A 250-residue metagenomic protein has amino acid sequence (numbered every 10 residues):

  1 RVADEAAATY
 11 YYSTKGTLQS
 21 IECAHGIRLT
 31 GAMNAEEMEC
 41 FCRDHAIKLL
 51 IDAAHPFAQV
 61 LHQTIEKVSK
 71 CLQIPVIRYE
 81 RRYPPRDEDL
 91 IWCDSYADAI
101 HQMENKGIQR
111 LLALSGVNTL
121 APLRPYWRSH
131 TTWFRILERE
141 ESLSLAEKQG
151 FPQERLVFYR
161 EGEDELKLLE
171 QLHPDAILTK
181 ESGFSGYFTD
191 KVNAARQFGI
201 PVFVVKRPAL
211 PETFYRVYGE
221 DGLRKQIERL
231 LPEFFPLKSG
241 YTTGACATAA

Functional and structural regions predicted by a protein language model:
Y11-M33, E88-I91, L143-Q149: N-terminal beta-loop-helix "entrance" segment that forms/cooperates in small-molecule cofactor or anionic ligand
Y12-S20, Y79-P84, V117-T119, L137-E141 (+1 more regions): Short, polar loop motifs at secondary-structure junctions
G26-H45, L156-D164: Glycine-rich, highly charged phosphate/nucleotide-binding loops
E39-A99: Glycine/small-residue-rich loop that forms an oxyanion/phosphate-binding "nest" at active or ligand-binding sites
I74-T132: Hydrophobic, well-structured mid-protein blocks that either form specific transmembrane helices
L114-V157: Anionic-ligand binding region
E147-F198, F203-R207: A C-terminal functional module that forms or caps the active site or interfaces directly with catalytic machinery
G240-A249: Alpha/propeptide regions of enzymes that mature by internal proteolysis
